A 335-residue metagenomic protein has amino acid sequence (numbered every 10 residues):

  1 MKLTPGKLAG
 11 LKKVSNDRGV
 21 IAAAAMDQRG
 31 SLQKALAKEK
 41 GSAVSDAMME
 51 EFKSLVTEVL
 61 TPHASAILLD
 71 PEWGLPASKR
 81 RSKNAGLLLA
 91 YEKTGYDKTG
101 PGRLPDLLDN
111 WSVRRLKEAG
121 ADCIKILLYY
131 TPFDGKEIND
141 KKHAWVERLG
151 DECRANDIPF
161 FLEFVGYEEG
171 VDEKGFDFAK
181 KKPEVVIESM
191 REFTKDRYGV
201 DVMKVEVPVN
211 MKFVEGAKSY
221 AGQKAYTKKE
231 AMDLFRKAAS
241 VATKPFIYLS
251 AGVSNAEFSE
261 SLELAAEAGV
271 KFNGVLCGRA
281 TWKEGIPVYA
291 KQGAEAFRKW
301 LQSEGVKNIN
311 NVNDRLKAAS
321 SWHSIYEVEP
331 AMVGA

Functional and structural regions predicted by a protein language model:
M1-K136, G199, Q223-T227, K244-P245 (+4 more regions): Alpha/beta catalytic barrel-like cores
K2, D134-H143, G175-I187, S250-E260: Active-site glycine- and acidic-residue-rich loops that bind and position anionic ligands or nucleotide-like cofactors
A24, E163, M203, G278: Conserved, mostly hydrophobic/aromatic
Q33, G170-G175, D201-Y220, A280-Q292 (+1 more regions): Flexible glycine/acidic-rich beta-alpha junction loops that bind and position SAM and/or redox cofactors in anaerobic
W73-S78, P132-R154, F161, K212-S219 (+2 more regions): Active-site-adjacent beta->alpha loops and helix N-cap segments on the catalytic face of soluble alpha/beta enzymes
G120, F176-V205, A265-L276: Structural recognition of alpha->loop->beta junctions
I124-D140, V171-K180, K218-Q223: Surface-exposed cleft-lining segments at the edges of enzyme active sites
V202-V207, P245-S254, G274-L276: Glycine-rich anion-binding loop/nest that anchors nucleotide
